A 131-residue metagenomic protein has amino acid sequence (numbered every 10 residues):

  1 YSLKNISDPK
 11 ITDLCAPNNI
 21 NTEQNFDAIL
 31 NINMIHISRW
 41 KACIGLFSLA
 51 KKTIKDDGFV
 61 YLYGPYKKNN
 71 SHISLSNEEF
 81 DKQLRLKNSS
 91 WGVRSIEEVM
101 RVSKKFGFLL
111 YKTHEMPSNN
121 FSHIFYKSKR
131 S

Functional and structural regions predicted by a protein language model:
Y1-N21: S-adenosyl-L-methionine
N19-I29: A short acidic, Gly/Pro-enriched loop at the edge of an enzyme's catalytic core that lines a small-molecule cofactor
D27, N31-I35, Y63: Residues lining the SAM
I37, K68-N77: Mobile active-site "lid"/loop adjacent to the S-adenosyl-L-methionine
I37-T53: A short, conserved alpha-helix within the catalytic core of class I
D56-N69: Conserved beta-strand signature within the Rossmann-like core of class I S-adenosyl-L-methionine
I73-E97: Conserved Class I S-adenosyl-L-methionine
F106-S131: Core SAM-dependent methyltransferase catalytic element
